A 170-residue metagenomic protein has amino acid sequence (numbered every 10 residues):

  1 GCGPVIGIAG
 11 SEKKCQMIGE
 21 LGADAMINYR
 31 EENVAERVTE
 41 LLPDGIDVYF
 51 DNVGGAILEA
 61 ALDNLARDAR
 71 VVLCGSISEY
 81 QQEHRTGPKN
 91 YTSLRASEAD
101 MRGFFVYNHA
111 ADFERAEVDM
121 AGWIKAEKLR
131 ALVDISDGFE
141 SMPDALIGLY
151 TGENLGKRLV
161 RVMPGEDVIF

Functional and structural regions predicted by a protein language model:
G1-A60, E83, Y107: Adenosine-nucleotide cofactor-binding segment
C2-G3, G45, K125-L132: A local structural motif
I18, A56-L129, M163-F170: Glycine-rich phosphate-binding loop and adjacent beta-alpha segment of Rossmann(oid) nucleotide-cofactor-binding
A25-R30, D134-S141: Short acidic-hydrophobic, aromatic-tinged amphipathic segments that line or gate anion-handling sites
M26, M101-G103, K157-L159: Conserved beta-strand scaffold positions in the cores of enzyme catalytic domains, especially in NTP/NDP-utilizing
F50, L62, A121, P143-L146: Non-transmembrane alpha-helical segments in soluble domains of secreted/periplasmic/extracellular proteins
E114, E140-P143: Residues in well-ordered alpha-helical elements
K128-I135, P143-F170: C-terminal capping/lid region of NAD(P)-dependent oxidoreductase domains
